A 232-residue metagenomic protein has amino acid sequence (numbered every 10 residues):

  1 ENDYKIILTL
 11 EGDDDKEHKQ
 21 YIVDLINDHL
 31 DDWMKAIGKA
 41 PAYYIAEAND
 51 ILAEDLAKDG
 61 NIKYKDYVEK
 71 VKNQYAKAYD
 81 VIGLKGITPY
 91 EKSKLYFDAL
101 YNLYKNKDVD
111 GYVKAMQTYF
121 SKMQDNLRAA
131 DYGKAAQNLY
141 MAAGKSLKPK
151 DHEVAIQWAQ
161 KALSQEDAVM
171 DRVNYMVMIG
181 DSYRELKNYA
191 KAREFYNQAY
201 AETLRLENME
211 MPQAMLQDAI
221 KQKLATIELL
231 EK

Functional and structural regions predicted by a protein language model:
E1-K232: Oxidative protein folding and maturation machinery
